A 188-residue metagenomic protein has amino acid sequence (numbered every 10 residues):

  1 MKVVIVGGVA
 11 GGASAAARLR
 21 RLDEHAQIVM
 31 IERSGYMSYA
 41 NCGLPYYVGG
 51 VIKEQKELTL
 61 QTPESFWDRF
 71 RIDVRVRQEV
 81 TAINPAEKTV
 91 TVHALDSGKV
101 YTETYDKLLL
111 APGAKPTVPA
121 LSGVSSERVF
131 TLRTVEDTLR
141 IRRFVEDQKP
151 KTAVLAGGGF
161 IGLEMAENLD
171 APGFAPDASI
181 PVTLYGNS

Functional and structural regions predicted by a protein language model:
M1-E79, N168-S188: Beta1-alpha1 glycine-rich phosphate/pyrophosphate-binding loop at the start of Rossmann-like nucleotide-binding domains
M1-V4, E64-A156, A171, D177 (+1 more regions): FAD-binding core/adjacent interface of flavoenzyme oxidoreductases
A13-S14, F160-L163: Glycine-rich nucleophile elbow surrounding the catalytic serine of serine-hydrolase chemistry
M30, A156, G162: Generic enzyme active-site microenvironment
T59-L60, T138, G162: Generic non-transmembrane alpha-helix signal with a bias for helix starts/N-cap capping motifs
V118-P119, L163-M165: Glycine/Thr-rich phosphate-binding loops of Rossmann-like dinucleotide-binding domains
